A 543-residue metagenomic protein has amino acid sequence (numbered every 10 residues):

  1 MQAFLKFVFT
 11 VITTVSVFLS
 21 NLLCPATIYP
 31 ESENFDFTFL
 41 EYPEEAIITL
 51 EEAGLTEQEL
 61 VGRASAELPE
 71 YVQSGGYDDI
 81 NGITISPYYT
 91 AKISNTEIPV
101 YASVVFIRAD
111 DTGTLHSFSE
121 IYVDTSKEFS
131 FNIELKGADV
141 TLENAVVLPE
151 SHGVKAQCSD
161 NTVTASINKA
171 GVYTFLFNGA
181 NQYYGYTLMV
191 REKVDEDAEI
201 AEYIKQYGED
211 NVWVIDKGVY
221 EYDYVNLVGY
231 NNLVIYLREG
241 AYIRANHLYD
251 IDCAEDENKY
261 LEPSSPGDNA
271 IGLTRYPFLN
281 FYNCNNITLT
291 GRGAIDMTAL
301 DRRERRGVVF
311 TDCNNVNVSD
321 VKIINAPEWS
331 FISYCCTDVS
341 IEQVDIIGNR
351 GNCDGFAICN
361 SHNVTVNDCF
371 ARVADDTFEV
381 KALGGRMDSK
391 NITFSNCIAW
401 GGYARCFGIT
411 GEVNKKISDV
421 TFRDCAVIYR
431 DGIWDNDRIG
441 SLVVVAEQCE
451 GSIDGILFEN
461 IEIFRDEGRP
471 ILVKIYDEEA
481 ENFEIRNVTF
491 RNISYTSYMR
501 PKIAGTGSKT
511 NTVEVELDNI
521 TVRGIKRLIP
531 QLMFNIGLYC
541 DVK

Functional and structural regions predicted by a protein language model:
K6-V15, N283: Sec-dependent N-terminal signal peptides
T13, V17-N21, I235: Hydrophobic core
L19-E31: Sec-dependent signal peptide cleavage junction
Y29-E202: Beta-strand-enriched, solvent-exposed domains that form extended recognition/catalytic surfaces
A165-I167, Y220-V234, R244-L289, A299-N315 (+6 more regions): Extracellular beta-strand-rich solenoid/capping regions of secreted or surface-exposed proteins that bind or remodel
E192-V234, R244: Acidic Gly/Asp/Thr-rich repetitive segments characteristic of extracellular carbohydrate-active and adhesion proteins
D223-V225, A245-L248, T298-R306, P327-S333 (+8 more regions): Short glycine/acidic-rich loop motifs that flank beta-strands on beta-rich extracellular proteins
N232-V234, E239, N285-D296, N314-N325 (+9 more regions): Right-handed parallel beta-helix
